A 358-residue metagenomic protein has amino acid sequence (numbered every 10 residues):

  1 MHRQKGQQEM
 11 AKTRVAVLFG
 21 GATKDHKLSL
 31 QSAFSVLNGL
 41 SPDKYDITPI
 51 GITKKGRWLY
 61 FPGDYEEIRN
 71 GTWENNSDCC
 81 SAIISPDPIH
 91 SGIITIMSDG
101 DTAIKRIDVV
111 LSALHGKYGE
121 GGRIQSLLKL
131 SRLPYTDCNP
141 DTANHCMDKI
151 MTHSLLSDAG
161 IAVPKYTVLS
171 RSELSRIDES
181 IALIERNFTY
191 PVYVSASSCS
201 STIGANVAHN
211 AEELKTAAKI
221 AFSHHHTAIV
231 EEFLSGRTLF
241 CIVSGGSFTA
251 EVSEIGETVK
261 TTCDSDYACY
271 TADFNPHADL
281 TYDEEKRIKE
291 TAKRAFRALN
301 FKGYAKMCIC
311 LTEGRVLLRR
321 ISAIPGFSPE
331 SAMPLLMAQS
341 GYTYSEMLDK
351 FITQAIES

Functional and structural regions predicted by a protein language model:
R3-D141, H145-M147, M151, D158 (+1 more regions): ATP-binding N-terminal substructure of ATP-dependent carboxylate-amine bond-forming enzymes
A11-T13, F19-A22, L280-S358: ATP-dependent carboxylate activation and anion-phosphoryl transfer catalytic cores that bind Mg-ATP to form
I47, P134-Y135, V163, V192 (+1 more regions): Hydrophobic beta-strand scaffold residues
T136, P164, Y193, I229-E231 (+1 more regions): Structural detector of well-ordered beta-strand residues that form the stable sheet scaffold of enzyme domains
L155-V163, I220: Basic phosphate/pyrophosphate-binding loop/patch that engages nucleotide-derived ligands
L156-S157, I184-A205, H226-S235: ATP-grasp fold ATP-binding core
N206-E290, L311, R315-L317: Phosphate-binding site of ATP-dependent enzymes
